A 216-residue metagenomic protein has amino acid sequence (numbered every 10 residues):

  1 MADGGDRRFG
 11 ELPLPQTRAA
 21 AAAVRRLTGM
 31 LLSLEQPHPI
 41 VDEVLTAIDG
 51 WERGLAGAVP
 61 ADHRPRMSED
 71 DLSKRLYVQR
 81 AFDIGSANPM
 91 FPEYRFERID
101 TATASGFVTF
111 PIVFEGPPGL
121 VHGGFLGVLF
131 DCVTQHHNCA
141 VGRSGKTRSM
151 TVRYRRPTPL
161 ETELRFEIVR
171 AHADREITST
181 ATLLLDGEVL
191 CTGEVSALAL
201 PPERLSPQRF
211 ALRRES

Functional and structural regions predicted by a protein language model:
M1-S105: Non-catalytic linker/capping segments at the edges of enzyme domains
T103, V121-S144: Active-site helix/loop of acyl-thioester processing domains in fatty-acid/polyketide metabolism, spanning hotdog-fold
V108-F110, Y154: Hydrophobic residues in beta-strands and at strand termini
F110-G124: Short histidine-centered catalytic/ligand-binding loop motif
G145-S149: Short, structured beta-strand/loop micro-motifs enriched in basic residues and often containing a Trp
V152-E188: Hydrophobic beta-sheet segments that form the core/acyl-binding groove of ACP/CoA-dependent acyl-chain-processing
C191-G193: A structural microfeature
V195-S216: C-terminal output/interaction extensions
